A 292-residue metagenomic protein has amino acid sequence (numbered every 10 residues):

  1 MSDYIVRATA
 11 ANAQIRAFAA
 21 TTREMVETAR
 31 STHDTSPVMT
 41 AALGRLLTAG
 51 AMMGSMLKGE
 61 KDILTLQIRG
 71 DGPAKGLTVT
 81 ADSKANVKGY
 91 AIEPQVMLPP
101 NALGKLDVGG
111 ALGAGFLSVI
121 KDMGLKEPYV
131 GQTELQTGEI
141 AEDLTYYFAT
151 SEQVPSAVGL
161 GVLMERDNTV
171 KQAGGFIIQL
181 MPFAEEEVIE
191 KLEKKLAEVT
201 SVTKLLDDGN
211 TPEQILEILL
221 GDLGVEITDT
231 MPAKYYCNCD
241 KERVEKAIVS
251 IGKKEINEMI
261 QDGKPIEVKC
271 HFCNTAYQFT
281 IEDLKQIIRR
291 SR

Functional and structural regions predicted by a protein language model:
M1-D229: Interaction interfaces in information-processing and related assembly proteins
A197-R292: Cys/His-clustered metal-coordination modules, chiefly Zn-binding fingers
